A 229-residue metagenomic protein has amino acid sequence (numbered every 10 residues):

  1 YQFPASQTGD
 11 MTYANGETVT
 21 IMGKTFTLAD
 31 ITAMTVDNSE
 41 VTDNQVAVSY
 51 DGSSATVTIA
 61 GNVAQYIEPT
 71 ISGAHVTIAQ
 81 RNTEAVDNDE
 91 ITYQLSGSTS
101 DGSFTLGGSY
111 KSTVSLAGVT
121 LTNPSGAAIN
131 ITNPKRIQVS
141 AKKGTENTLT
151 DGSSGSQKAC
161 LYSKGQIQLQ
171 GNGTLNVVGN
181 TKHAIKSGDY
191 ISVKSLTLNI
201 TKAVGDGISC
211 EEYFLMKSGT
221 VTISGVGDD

Functional and structural regions predicted by a protein language model:
Y1, E17-I21: Short polybasic amphipathic segments
P4-T12, G16, T27-V36: Structured surface patches comprising rigid loops and adjacent beta-strands/short helices at the edges of well-ordered
M22-G23, A117: Short strand-turn-strand beta-turns centered on an Asx-Gly dipeptide
K24, A29-M34, P69, A159: Conserved positions within tandem-repeat grammars
D37-D229: A composition-driven surface/loop motif
